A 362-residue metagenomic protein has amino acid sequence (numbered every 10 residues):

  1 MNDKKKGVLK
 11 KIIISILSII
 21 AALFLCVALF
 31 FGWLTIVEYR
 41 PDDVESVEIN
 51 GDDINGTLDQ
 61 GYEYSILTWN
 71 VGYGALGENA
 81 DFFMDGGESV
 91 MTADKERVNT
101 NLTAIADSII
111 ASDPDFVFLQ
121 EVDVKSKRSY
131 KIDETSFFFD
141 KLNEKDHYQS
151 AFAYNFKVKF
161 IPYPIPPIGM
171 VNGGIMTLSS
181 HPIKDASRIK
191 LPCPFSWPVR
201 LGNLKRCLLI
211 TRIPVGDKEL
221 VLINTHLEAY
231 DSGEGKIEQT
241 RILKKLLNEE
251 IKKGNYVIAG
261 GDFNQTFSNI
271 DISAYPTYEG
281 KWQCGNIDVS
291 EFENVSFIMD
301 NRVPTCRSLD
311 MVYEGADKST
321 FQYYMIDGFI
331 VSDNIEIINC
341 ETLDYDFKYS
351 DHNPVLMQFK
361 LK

Functional and structural regions predicted by a protein language model:
N2-D140, E144, F152-P162, P167-N172 (+1 more regions): N-terminal, active-site-proximal structural segment of metallo-dependent hydrolase catalytic domains
L9-S15, G32-I54, L247-I258, N264-K362: Metal-dependent phosphoester-hydrolase catalytic domains
V44, V158-L220: A well-ordered secondary-structure block
L58-G61, I110, N143-E144, I168-V171 (+4 more regions): Extracellular/periplasmic catalytic domains that process cell-envelope and extracellular macromolecules
S65-V71, N101-K131, L178, T211-I213 (+4 more regions): Active-site beta-strand/loop signature of hydrolases that rely on acidic residues for catalysis
V71-G74, D123-S126, N155-K159, I183-K184 (+3 more regions): Solvent-exposed loop/turn segments at secondary-structure junctions within structured extracellular/periplasmic domains
E88-K95, V122-S126, P192-R200, H226-E234: Surface-exposed cleft-lining segments at the edges of enzyme active sites
D140-E144, M170-A186, P214, D317-E336 (+1 more regions): Conserved beta strand-loop-helix elements of the APE1-like EEP
